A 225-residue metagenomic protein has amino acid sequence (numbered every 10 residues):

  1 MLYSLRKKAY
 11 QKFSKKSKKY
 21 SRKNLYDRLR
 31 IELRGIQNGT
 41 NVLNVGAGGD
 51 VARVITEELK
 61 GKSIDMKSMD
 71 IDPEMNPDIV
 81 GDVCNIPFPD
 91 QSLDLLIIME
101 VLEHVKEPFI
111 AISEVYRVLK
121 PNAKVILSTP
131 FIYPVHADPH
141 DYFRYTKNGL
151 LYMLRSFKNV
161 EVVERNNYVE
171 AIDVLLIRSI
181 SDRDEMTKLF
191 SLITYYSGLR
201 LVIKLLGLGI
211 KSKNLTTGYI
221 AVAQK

Functional and structural regions predicted by a protein language model:
M1-G35: Class I SAM-dependent methyltransferase Rossmann-like catalytic core, especially the SAM/SAH-binding loop
K7, F109-E114, K120, K124-Q224: S-adenosyl-L-methionine-dependent methyltransferase catalytic module, highlighting the catalytic core
F13, S17, M99, A137-D138: Conserved short-loop catalytic and cofactor-binding motifs
K18-R22, G35, H104, F143 (+1 more regions): Aromatic-acidic/polar surface patches that form glycan- and anion
K23-D27, P77-D78, V202-L205: Short gly/ser/thr-rich secondary-structure transition/capping motifs
L33-I36, T40-H136, T146, A221-A223: Conserved SAM-binding loop
